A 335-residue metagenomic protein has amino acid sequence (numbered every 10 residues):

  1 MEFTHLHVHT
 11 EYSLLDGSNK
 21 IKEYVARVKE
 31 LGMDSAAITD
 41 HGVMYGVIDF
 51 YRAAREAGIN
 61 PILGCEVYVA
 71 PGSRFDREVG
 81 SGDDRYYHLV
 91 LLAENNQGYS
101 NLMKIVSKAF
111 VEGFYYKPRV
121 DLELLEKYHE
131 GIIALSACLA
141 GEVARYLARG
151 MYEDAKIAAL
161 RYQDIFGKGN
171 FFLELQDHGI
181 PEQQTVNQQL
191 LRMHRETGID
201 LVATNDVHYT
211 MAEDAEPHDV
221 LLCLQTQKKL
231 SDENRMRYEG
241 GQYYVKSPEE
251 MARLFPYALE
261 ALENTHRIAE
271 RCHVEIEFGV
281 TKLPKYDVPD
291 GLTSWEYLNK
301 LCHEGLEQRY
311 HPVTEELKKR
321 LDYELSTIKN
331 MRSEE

Functional and structural regions predicted by a protein language model:
M1-E335: Phosphodiester-processing cores and adjacent nucleic acid-binding clamps
